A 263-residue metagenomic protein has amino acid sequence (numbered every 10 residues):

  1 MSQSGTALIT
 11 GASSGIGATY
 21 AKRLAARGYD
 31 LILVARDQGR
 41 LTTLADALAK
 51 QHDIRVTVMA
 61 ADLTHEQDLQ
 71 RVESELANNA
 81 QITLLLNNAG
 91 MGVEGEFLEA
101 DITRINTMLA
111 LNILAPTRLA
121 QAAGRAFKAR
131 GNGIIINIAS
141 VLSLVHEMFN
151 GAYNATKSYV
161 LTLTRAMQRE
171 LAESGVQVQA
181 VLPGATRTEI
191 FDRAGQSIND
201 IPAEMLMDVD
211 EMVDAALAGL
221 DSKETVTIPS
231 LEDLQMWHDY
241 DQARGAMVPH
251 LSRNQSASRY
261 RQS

Functional and structural regions predicted by a protein language model:
S13-S14: Conserved glycine-rich cofactor-binding loop
R27-L44: Conserved glycine-rich Rossmann-like NAD(P)H-binding loop of the short-chain dehydrogenase/reductase
E96-F97, R104-T107: Substrate-binding pocket helix/loop in short-chain dehydrogenase/reductase
L98, E147-G151: Active-site loop immediately N-terminal to the catalytic Tyr-X3-Lys motif of short-chain dehydrogenase/reductase
A120, T156: Active-site helix of classical SDR
S140: Residue(s) in the substrate-gating loop at a strand-loop-helix junction that position the organic substrate next
A180, Q196-M236: C-terminal helical subdomain
